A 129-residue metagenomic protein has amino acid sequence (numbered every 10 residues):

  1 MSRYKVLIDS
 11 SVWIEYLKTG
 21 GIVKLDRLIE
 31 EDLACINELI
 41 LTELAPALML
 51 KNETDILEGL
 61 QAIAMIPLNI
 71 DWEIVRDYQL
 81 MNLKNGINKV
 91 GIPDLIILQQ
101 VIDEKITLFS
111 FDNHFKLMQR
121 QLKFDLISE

Functional and structural regions predicted by a protein language model:
M1-I36, P46-L57: Short, well-structured N-terminal submotif of metal-dependent ribonuclease cores
M1-Y4, K18, L98, I102-E129: Acidic, PIN/NYN-like endoribonuclease modules and their adjacent C-terminal/linker elements
V6, L33-I36, A62-I66, T107-F109: Short loop->beta-strand "edge-of-pocket" segments that line small-molecule binding or catalytic clefts across diverse
S10, E38, G91-L95: Conserved glycosyltransferase catalytic-site signature
W13-I14, L41-L44, F115-K116: A generic structural signal for short hydrophobic patches within well-formed alpha-helices
V23, I66-F111: Active-site neighborhoods of divalent-metal-dependent phosphate/nucleic-acid chemistry enzymes
L39, A45-D77: Active-site-proximal, substrate-binding regions of enzyme catalytic domains and RNA-binding/basic surfaces
K51-D55, L83-K84, L126-E129: Short, hinge-like loop/turn segments at secondary-structure boundaries
